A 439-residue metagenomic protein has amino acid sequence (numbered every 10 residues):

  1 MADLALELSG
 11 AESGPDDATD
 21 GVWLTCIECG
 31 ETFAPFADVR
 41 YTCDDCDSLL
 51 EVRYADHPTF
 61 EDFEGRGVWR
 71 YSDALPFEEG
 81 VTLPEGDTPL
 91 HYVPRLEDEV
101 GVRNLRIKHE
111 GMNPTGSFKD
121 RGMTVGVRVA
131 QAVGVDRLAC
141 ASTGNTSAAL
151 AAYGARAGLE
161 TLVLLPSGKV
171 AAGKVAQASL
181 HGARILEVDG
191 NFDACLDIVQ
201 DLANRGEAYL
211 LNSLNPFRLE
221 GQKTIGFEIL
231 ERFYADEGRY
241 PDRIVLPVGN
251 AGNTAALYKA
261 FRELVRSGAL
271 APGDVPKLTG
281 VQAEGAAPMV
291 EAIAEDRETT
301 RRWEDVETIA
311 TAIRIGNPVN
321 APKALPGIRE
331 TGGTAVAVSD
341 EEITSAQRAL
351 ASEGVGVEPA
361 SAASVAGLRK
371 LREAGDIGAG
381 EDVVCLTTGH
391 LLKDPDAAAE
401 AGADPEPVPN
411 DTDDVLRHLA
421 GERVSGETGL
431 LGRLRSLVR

Functional and structural regions predicted by a protein language model:
A2-R439: PLP-dependent amino-acid enzyme catalytic core
